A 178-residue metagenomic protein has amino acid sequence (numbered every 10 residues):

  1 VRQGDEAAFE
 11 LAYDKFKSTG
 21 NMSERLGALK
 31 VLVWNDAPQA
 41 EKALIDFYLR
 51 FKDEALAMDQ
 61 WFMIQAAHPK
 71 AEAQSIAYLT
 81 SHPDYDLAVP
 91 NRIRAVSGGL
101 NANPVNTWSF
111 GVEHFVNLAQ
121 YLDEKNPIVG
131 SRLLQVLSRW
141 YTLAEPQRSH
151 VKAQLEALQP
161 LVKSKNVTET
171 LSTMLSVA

Functional and structural regions predicted by a protein language model:
V1-A178: Long, ordered, helix-rich scaffold segments
